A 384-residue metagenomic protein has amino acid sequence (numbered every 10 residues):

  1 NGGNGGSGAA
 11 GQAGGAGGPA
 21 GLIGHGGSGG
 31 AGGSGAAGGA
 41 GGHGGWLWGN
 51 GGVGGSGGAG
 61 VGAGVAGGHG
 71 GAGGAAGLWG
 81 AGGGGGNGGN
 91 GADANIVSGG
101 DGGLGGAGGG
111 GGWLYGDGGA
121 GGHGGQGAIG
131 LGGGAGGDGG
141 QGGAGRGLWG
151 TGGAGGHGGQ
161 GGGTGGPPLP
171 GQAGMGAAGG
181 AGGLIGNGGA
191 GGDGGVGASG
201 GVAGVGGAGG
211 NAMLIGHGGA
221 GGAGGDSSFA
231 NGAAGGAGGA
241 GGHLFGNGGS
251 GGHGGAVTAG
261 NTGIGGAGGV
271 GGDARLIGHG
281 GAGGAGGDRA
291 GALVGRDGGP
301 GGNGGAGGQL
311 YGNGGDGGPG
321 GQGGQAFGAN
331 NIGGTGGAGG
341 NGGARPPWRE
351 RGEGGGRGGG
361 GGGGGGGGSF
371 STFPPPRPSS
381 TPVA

Functional and structural regions predicted by a protein language model:
N1-A384: Long, compositionally biased tandem-repeat segments
